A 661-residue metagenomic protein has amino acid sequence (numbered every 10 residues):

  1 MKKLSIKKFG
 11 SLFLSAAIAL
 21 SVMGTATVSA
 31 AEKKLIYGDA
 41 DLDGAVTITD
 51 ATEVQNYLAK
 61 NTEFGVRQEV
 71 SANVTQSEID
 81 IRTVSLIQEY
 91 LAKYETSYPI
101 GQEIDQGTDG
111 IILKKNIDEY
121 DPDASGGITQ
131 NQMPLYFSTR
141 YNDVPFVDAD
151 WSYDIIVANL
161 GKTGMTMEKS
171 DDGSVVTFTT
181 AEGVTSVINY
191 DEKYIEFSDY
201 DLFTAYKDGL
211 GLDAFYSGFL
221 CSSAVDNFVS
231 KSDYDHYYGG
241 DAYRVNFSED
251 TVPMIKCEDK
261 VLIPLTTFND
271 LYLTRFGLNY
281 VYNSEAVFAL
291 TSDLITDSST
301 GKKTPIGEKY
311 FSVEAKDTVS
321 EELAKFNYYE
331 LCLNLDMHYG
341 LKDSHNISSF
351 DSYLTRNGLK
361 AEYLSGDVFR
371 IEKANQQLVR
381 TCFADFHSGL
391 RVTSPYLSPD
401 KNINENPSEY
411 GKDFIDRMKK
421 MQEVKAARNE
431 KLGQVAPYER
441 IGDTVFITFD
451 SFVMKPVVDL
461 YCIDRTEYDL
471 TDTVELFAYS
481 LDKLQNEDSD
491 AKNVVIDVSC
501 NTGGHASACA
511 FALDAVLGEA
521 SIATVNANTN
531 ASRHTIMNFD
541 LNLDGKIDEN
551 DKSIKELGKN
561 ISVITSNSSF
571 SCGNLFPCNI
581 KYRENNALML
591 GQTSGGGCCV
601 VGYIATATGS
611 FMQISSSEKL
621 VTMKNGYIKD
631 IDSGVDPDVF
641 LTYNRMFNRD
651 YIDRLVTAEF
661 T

Functional and structural regions predicted by a protein language model:
K2-I111: Cellulosome-associated attachment modules in secreted, modular CAZymes
D50-Q55, T83-Q88, V144-L160, V261-R275 (+1 more regions): Amphipathic, non-transmembrane alpha-helical segments in extracytoplasmic/periplasmic proteins
N73-E78, Q132-D148, S248-L265: Short acidic/polar beta-strand-loop edge motifs in secreted extracellular and Gram-negative envelope-associated
S97-Y98, V157-V175, L273-S284, S568-S571 (+1 more regions): Short, well-structured beta-strand/strand-turn elements
E103-Y136, R140, P145-A149, D154-I155 (+2 more regions): Intrinsically disordered, low-structural-confidence terminal and linker regions
M167-F178, V184-T185, F228, S232 (+4 more regions): Polar, low-complexity export/assembly segments characteristic of proteins that are secreted or assemble on the cell
T185-V187, Y194-I195, D199-V494, C500-T502 (+3 more regions): Flexible, low-complexity junctional segments that flank or bridge functional domains
T300-K302, E308-K316, Y328, V453 (+2 more regions): C-terminal "post-core" interaction segments
